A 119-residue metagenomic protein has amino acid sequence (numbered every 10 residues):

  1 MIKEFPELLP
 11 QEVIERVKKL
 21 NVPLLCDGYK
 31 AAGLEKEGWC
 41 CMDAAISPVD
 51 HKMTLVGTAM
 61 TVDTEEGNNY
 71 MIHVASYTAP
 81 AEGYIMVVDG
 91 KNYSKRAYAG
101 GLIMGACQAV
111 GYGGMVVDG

Functional and structural regions predicted by a protein language model:
M1-E65, M71-I72: Intrinsically disordered, low-complexity regions enriched in acidic/Ser/Thr/Pro/Gln residues
G38-C41, D63-T64, V87-D89, M115-G119: General beta-strand structural signal in soluble alpha/beta enzymes
V56-G57, G67, G100, G114: Glycine-centered flexibility motif
S76-V117: Extracellular/luminal Protease-associated
